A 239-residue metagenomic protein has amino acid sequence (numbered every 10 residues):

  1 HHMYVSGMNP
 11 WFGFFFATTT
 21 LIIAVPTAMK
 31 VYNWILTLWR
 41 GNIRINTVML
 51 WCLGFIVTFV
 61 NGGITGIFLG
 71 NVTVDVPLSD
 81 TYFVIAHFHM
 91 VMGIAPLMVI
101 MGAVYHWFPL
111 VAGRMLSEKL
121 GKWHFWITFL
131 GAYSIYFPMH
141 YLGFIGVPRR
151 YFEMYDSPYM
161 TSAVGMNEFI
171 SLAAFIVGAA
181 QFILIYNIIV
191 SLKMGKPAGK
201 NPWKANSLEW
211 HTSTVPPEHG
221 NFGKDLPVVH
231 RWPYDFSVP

Functional and structural regions predicted by a protein language model:
H1-A17, R40-G41, I67-F88, Y141-M166: Membrane-interface interhelical loops and short amphipathic "cap" helices that link adjacent transmembrane segments
V5-V57: Long, K/E/R/D-enriched contiguous segments that form extended
F15-V25, F88-G93, F169-I176: Hydrophobic alpha-helical transmembrane segments of multi-pass membrane proteins
I23-W39, I100-W107, F182-A198: Juxtamembrane interface elements at the cytosolic ends of transmembrane helices in multi-pass membrane proteins
L36-G66, Y82-F137, E168: Interfacial and helix-entry/exit segments of alpha-helical transmembrane bundles in multi-pass inner-membrane proteins
M98-F108, I176-Y186, H219-P233: Juxtamembrane/interfacial segments around transmembrane helices
I145-T161, I189-P239: Extramembrane terminal tails and long inter-domain/linker segments of multi-pass membrane proteins
S162-M194: Repeat-solenoid scaffold signature
